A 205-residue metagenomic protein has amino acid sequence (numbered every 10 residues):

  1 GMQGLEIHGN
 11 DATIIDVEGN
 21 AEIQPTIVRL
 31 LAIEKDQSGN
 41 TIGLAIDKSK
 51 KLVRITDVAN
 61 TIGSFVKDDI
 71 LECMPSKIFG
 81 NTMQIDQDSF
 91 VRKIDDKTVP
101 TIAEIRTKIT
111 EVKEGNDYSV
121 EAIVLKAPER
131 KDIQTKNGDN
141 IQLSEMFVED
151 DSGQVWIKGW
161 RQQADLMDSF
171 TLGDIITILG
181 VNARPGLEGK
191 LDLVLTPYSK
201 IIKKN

Functional and structural regions predicted by a protein language model:
G1-N205: Single-stranded nucleic acid-binding proteins centered on OB/S1-type folds and their adjacent low-complexity
